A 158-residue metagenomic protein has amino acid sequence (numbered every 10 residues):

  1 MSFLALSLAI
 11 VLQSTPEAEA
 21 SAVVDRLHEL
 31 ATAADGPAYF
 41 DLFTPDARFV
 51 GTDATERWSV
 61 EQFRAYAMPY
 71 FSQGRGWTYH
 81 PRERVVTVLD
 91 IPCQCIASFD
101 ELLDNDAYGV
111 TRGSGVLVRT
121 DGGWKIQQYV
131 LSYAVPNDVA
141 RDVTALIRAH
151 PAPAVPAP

Functional and structural regions predicted by a protein language model:
S2-Q13: Hydrophobic alpha-helical targeting segments used for export or membrane insertion
T15-D35: Short, aromatic-enriched amphipathic alpha-helices that serve as compact interaction elements
P16-E19, F49, Q62-V110: Surface-exposed, charged secondary-structure patches
D25-E29, F49-E56: Second-shell loop/turn segments in exported
A34-D46, V50: Short, well-ordered alpha-helical segments enriched in acidic and aromatic residues
V86, G115-L117: A structural signal for short hydrophobic beta-strand segments in well-ordered beta-sheet cores
T120, Q128-P158: Low-complexity, intrinsically disordered terminal/linker segments enriched in charged and Gly/Pro repeats
